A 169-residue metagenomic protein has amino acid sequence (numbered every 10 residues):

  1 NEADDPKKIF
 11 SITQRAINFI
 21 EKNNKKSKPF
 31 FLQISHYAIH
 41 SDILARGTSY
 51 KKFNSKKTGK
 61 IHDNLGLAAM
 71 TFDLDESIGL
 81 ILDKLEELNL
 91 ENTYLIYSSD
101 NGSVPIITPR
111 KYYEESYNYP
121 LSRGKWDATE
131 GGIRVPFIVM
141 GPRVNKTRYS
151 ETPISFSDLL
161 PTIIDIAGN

Functional and structural regions predicted by a protein language model:
N1-E2, L121: Catalytic-site neighborhoods of secreted/periplasmic enzymes that process anionic sulfate/phosphate groups
E2-P6, T147-S150: Second-shell loop/turn segments in exported
K7-N24, K51-T93: A long, amphipathic alpha-helix that forms part of the scaffold/cap immediately adjacent to metal-dependent active
A16-G66, V104-P105, R110-Y112: Active-site His/acidic residue clusters
N23-L32, L88-E91, Y113-E114, A128-G132: Extracellular/periplasmic catalytic domains that process cell-envelope and extracellular macromolecules
I34-A38, R46-G47, S98-N101, I133 (+1 more regions): Active-site-proximal beta-strand/loop segments in catalytic clefts of secreted hydrolases
S35-H36, F72-R110, I138: Metal-dependent active-site segment of extracytoplasmic phospho-/sulfohydrolases and closely related
S55, G79-E86, S116-N169: Substrate-binding rim/cap in mid-to-C-terminal beta-strand-loop elements of soluble/periplasmic
